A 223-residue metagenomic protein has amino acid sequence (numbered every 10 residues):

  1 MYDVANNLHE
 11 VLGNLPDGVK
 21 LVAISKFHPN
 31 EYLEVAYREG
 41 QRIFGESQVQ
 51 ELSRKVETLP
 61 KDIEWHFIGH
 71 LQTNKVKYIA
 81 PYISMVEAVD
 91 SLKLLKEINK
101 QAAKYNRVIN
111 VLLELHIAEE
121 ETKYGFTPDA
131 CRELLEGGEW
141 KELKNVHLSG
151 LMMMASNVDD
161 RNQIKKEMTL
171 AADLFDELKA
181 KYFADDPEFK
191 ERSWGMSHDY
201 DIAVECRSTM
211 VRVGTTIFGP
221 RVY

Functional and structural regions predicted by a protein language model:
M1-H198, C206, F218: Conserved alpha/beta-domain cores
R221-Y223: Short, charged, intrinsically disordered terminal tails
